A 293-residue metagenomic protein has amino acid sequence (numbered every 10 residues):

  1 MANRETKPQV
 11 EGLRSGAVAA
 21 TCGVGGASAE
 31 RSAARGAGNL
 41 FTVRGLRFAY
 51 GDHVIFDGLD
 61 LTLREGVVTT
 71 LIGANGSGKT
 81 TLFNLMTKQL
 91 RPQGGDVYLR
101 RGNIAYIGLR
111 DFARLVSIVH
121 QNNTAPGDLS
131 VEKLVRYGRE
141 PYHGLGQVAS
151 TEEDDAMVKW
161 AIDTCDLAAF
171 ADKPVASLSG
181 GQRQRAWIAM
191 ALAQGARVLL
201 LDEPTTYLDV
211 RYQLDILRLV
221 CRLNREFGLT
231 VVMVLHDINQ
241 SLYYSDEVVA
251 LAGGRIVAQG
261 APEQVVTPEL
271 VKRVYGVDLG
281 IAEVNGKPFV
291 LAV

Functional and structural regions predicted by a protein language model:
A2-N3, G12, C22-V24, V274-V293: ABC ATPase nucleotide-binding domains
F41-V43, I55-G58: Conserved structural motif at the start of ABC-family nucleotide-binding domains
I72-A74: The feature captures the beta-strand-to-loop junction immediately N-terminal to the Walker
T87: Helix-to-loop junction immediately C-terminal to a conserved catalytic motif
G95-N103, F112: Conserved ABC transporter NBD signature motif
P174-L178: Conserved ABC ATPase signature
L199-E203: Catalytic Walker B motif of ABC-type/P-loop ATPase nucleotide-binding domains
